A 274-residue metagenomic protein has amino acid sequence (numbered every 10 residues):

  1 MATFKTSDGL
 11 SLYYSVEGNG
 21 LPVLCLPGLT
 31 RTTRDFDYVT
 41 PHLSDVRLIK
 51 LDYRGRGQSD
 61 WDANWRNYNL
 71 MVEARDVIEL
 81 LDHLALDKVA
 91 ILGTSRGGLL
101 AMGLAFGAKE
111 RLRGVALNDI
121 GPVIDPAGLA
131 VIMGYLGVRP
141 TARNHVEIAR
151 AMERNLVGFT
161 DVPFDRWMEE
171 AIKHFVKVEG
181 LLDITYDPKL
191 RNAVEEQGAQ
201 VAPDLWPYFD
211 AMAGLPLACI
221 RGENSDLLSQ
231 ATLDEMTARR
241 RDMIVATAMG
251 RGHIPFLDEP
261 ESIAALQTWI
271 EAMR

Functional and structural regions predicted by a protein language model:
M1-V23, S44-V46, L86-D87, E261 (+1 more regions): Alpha/beta-hydrolase fold catalytic core
L10-A63: Conserved HGGG/HGGXW glycine-rich cap/lid loop of the alpha/beta-hydrolase fold
T40, I49-L92: Active-site loop/oxyanion-hole signature of alpha/beta-hydrolase fold enzymes
I49-R56, G121, M249-G252: Short beta-to-alpha linker loops that shape the active-site pocket of alpha/beta-hydrolase fold enzymes
D87-P126: Conserved hydrolase catalytic core segment
R143-E196: Conserved alpha/beta-hydrolase catalytic His-Asp/Glu region
V178-A238: Conserved serine/cysteine hydrolase catalytic core
A248-P260: Catalytic histidine-centered segment of alpha/beta-hydrolase-like enzymes
